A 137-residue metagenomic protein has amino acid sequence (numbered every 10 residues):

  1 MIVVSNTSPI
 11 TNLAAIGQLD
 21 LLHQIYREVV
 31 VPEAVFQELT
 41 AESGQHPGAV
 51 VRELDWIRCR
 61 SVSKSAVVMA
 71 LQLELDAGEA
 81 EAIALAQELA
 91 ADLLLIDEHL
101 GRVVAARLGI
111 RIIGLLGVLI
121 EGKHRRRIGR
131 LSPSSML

Functional and structural regions predicted by a protein language model:
M1-L93, H99-R111, P133: Active-site-proximal, substrate-binding regions of enzyme catalytic domains and RNA-binding/basic surfaces
L115-R127: Long, charge-dense
H124-L137: Long, charged alpha-helical interface segments
